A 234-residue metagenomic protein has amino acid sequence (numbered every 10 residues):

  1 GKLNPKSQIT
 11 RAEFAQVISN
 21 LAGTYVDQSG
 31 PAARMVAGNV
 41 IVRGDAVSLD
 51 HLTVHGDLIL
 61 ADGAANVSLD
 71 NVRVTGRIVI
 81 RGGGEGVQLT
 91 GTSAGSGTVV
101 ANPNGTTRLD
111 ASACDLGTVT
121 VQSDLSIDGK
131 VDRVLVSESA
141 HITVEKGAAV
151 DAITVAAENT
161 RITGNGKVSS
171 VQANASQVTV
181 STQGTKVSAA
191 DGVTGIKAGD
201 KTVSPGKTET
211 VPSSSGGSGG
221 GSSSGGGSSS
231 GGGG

Functional and structural regions predicted by a protein language model:
G1-L21: Extracytoplasmic Gram-positive cell-surface binding/anchoring modules and repeats
L21-T24, G233-G234: Primarily extracellular Gram-negative trimeric autotransporter adhesin
G23-S222: Extended beta-solenoid/beta-helix repeat architectures
G216-G221, G225-G227, G231-G234: Small-residue-biased low-complexity repeat regions
